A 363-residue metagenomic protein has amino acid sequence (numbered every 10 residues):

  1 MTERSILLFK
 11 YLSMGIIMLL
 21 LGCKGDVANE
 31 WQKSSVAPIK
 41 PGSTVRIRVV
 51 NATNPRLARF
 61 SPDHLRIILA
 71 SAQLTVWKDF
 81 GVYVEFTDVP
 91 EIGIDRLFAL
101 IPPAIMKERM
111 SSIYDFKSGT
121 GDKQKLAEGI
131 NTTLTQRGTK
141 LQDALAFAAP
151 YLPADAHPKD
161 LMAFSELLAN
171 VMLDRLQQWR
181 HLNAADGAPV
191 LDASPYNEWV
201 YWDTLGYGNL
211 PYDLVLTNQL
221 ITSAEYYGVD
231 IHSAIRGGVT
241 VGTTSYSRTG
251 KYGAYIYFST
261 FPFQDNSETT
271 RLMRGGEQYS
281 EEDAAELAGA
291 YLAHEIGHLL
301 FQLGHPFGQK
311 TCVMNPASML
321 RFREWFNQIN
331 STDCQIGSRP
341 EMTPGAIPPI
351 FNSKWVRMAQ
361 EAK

Functional and structural regions predicted by a protein language model:
T2-L12: Bacterial N-terminal signal peptides that target proteins for export
R4, W202-Y207, G304-H305: A general structural signal for short secondary-structure junctions and capping/turn motifs
S13-M18: Hydrophobic helical h-region of N-terminal Sec-dependent signal peptides in bacterial secretory/periplasmic proteins
L20-G22: C-terminal motif of bacterial Sec signal peptides marking the signal peptidase cleavage site
D26-S233: Propeptide-to-catalytic entry region of secreted or membrane-anchored zinc metalloproteases
I221-Y252: Catalytic zinc-binding patch centered on the HExxH motif and its immediate surroundings that defines zinc-dependent
K251-L287, L303-K363: Metalloprotease/metallohydrolase-associated module, dominated by Zn2+-dependent proteases
A284-L300: Short alpha-helix carrying the canonical HExxH Zn2+-binding catalytic motif
